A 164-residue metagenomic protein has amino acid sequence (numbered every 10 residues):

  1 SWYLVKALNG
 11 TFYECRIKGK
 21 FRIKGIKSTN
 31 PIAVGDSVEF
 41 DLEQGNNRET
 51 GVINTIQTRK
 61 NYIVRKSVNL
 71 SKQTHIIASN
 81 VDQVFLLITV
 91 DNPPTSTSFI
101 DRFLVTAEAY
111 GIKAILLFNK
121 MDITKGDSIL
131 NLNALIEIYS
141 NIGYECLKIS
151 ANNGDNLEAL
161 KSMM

Functional and structural regions predicted by a protein language model:
S1-T97: N-terminal accessory targeting/assembly segments
G35, A107, M164: Residue-level signature of catalytic and energy-coupling elements of molecular machines, predominantly ATP/GTP-dependent
L70-Q73, D101-R102, L132-N133, L157-E158: A generic local structural motif
N80-I88, G111-M121, I142-I149: Conserved beta-strand/loop subsegment of P-loop NTPase cores
V90-P93, M121-K125: Short histidine/acidic/glycine/proline-rich micro-motifs that form metal- and phosphate-coordinating active-site loops
T97-I100, S128-L130: Short amphipathic alpha-helical segments
S98-G111: Histidine-anchored nucleotide/phosphate-binding helix
I123-M164: Canonical P-loop GTPase G-domain recognition
